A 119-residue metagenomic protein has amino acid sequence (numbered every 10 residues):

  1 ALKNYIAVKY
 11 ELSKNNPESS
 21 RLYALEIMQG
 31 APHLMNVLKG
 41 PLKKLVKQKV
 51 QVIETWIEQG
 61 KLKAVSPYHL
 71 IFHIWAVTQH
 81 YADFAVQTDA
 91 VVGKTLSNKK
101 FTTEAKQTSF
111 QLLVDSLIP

Functional and structural regions predicted by a protein language model:
A1-K9: N-terminal capping/interface segment
L2, A24, M35-V46, T102 (+1 more regions): Amphipathic, non-transmembrane alpha-helical scaffold segments
N4, L22, H69-H73: Amphipathic alpha-helical interaction segments
V8-E11, N15, K43, K47 (+3 more regions): C-terminal peripheral helix-coil segments that are non-catalytic and often amphipathic
K14-N36, A85-V92: Amphipathic alpha-helical segments used for helix-helix packing
R21, Q51, V65-Y68: Short, solvent-exposed positions on alpha-helices
V37-G40, I57-H73: All-alpha amphipathic helical-bundle segments outside canonical DNA-binding/catalytic cores that form hydrophobic
